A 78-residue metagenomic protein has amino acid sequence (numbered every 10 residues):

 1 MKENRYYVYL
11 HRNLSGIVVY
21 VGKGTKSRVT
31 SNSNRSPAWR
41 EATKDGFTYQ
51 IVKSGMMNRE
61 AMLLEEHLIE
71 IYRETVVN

Functional and structural regions predicted by a protein language model:
M1-N78: Structure-specific nucleic-acid interaction/processing domains
